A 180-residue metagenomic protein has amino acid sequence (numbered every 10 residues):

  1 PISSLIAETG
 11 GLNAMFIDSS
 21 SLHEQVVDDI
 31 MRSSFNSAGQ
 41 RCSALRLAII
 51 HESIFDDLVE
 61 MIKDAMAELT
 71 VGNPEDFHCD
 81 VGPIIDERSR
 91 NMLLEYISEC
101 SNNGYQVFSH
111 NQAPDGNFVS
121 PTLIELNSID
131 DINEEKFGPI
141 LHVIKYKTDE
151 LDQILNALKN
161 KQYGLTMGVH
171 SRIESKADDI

Functional and structural regions predicted by a protein language model:
P1-I129, Y146-D152, N156-A157: ALDH superfamily catalytic-core signature
M61, D179-I180: Generic alpha-helical hydrophobic packing signal
K63, K136, K145-K147, K159-K161 (+1 more regions): Context-gated lysine
C79, D115-S120, E134-L141, K161-L165: Conserved glycine-rich beta-strand-loop-beta hairpin in the small C-terminal domain of fold type I
Y105-S109, Y163-H170: Bilobed periplasmic-binding protein-like "clamshell/Venus-flytrap" ligand-binding domains
D131-E135, L151-A157, T166-M167, A177-D179: Extended hydrophobic-aromatic, low-complexity segments
V143-K145, G168-V169: Short beta-strand-to-loop elements that line the ligand-binding cleft of bilobed periplasmic-binding protein-like
